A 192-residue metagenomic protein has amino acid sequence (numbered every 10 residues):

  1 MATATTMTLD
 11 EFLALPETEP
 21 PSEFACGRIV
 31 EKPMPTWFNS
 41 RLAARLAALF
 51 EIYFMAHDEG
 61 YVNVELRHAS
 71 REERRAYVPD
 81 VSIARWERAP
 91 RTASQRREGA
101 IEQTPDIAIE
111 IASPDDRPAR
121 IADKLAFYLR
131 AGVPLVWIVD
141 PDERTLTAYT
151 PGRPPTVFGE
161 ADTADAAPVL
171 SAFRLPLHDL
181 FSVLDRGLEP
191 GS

Functional and structural regions predicted by a protein language model:
M1-S192: Gly/Pro/Ser/Thr-rich low-complexity, intrinsically disordered segments predominantly at protein N-termini
